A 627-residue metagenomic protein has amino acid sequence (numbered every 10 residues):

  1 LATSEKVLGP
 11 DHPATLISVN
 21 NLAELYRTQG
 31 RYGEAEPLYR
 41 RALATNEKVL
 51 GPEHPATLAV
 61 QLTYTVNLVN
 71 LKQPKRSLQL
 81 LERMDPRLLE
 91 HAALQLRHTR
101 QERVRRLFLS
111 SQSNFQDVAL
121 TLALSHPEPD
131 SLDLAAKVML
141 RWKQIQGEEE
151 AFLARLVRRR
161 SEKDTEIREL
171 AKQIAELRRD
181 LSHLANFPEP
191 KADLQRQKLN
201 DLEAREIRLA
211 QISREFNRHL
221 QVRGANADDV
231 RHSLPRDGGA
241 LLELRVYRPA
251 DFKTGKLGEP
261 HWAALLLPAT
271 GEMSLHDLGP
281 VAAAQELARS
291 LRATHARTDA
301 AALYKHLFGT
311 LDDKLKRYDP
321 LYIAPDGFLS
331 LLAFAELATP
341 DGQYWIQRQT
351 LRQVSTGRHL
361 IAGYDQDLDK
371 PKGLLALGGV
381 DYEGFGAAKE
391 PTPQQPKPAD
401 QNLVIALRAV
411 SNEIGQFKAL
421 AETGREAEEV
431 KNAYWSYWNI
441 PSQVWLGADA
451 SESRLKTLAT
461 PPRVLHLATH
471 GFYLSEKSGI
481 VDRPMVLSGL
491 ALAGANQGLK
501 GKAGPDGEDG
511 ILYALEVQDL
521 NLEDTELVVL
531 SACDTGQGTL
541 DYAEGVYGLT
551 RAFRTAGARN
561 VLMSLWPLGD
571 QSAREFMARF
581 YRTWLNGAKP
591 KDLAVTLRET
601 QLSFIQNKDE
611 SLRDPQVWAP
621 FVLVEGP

Functional and structural regions predicted by a protein language model:
A2, K6-P10, L43-A44, K48-P52 (+1 more regions): Short coil/turn linkers that connect adjacent helices within long alpha-helical scaffolds, especially alpha-solenoid
S4-E5, A14, N21-E24, Y39 (+1 more regions): Consensus positions within tandem repeat domains that build extended binding/scaffold surfaces
P13-T28, P55-N70, L107-D117: Conserved alpha-helical positions within TPR/SEL1-like repeat arrays
Q29, L71, H126-P129: Structural motif corresponding to the intra-repeat A-B loop/turn of tetratricopeptide repeats
A119, K143-Q144, A204-P627: Catalytic cores of enzymes
